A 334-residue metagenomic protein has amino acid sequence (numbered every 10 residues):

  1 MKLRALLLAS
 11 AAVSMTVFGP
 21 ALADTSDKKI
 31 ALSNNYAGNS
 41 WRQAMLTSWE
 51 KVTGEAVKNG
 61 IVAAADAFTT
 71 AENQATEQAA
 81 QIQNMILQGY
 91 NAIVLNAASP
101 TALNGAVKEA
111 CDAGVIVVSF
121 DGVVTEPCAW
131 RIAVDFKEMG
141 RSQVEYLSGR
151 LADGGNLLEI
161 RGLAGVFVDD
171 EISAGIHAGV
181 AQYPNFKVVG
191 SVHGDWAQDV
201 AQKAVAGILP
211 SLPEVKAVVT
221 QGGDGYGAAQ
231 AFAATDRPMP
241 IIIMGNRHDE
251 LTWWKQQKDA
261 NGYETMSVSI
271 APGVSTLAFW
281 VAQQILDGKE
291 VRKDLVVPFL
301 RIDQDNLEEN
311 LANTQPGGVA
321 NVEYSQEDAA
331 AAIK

Functional and structural regions predicted by a protein language model:
M1-A23: Gram-negative bacterial Sec-dependent N-terminal signal peptides
L22-K334: A residue-level marker of the well-folded mature domains of exported/periplasmic proteins
